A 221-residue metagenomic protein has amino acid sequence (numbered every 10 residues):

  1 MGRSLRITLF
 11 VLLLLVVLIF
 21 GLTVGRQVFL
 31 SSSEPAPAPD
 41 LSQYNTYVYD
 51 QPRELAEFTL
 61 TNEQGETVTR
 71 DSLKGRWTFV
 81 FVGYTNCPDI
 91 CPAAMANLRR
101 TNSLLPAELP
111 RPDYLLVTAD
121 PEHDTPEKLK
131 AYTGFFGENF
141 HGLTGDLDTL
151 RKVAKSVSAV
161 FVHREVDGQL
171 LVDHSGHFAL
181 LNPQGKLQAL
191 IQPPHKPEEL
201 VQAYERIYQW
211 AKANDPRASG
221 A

Functional and structural regions predicted by a protein language model:
M1-E57, A221: N-terminal targeting signals for export/organelle localization
L55-A56, T78, S175-G176: Short loop/turn microsegments at loop-to-beta-strand junctions
T59-L60, L180: Hydrophobic beta-strand positions
E63-Q64, P183: Short, ordered coil/turn segments that flank beta-strands lining enzyme active or ligand-binding pockets
V68-L98: Short active-site neighborhood of thiol/selenol oxidoreductases, capturing the structured segment around
R76-W77, A94-V117: Conserved helix-turn-beta segment immediately C-terminal to the redox Cys motif in thioredoxin-like folds
L115, K130-S175: Short, internal strand/loop/helix patches that form the active-site neighborhood or redox-interaction surface
D167-A221: Thiol-/selenol-based redox modules, centered on thioredoxin-like and closely related oxidoreductase domains
